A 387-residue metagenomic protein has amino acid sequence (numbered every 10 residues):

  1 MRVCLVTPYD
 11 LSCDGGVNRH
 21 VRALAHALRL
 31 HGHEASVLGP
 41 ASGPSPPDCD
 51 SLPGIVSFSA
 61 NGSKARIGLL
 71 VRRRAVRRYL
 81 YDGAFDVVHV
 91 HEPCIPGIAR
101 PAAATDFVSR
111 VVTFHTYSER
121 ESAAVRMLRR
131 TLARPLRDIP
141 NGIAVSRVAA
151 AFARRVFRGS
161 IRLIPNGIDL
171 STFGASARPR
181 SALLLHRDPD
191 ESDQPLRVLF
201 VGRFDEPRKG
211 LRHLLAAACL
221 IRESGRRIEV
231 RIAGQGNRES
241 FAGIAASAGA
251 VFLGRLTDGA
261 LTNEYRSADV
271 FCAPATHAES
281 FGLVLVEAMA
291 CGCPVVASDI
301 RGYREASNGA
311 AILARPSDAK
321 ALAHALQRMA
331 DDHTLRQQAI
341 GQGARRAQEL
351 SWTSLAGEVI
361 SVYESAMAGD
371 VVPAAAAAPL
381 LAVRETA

Functional and structural regions predicted by a protein language model:
A41-G43, V201-F204, L215, R227-A242: Glycosyltransferase donor-sugar binding loop
V148, G167: Carbohydrate-associated surface elements
I168-P189, D193-Q194, A242, N263: Acidic anion/phosphate-binding donor-loop and adjacent secondary structure in glycosyltransferase catalytic cores
L184-K209, L215-C219: Conserved donor-binding/catalytic core segment of Leloir-type glycosyltransferases
S240-N263: Nucleotide-activated donor-binding/catalytic signature segment of Leloir-type glycosyltransferases, i.e., the conserved
P294-A297: Short hydrophobic beta-strand element within catalytic cores of glycosyltransferases and related nucleotide-activated
A311-A319, R328-T334, Q348: Conserved acidic donor-binding segment of nucleotide-sugar-dependent glycosyltransferases
L335-E349, A375: A short, well-ordered alpha-helix in the C-terminal region of glycosyltransferases
